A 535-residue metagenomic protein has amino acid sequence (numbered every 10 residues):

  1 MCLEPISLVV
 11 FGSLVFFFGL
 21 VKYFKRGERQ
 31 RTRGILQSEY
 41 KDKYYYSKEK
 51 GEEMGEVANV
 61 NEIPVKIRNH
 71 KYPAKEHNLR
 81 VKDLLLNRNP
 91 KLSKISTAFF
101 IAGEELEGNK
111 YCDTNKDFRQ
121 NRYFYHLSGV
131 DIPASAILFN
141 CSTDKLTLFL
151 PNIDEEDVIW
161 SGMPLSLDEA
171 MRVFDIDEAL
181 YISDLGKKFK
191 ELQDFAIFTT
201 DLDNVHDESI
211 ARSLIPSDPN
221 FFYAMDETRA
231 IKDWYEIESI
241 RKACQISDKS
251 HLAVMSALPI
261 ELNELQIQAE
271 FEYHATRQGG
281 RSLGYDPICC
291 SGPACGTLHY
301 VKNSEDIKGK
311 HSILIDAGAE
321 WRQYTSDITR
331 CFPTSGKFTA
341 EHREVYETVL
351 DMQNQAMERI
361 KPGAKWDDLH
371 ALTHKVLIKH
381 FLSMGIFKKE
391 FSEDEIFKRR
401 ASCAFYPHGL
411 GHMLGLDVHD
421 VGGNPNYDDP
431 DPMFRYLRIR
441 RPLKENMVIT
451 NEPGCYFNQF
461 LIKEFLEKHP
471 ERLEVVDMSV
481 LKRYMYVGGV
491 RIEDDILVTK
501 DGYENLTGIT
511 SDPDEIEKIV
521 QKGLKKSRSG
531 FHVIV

Functional and structural regions predicted by a protein language model:
C2-K25, I137: Terminal signal-anchor or tail-anchor transmembrane helices that tether membrane-associated enzymes to cellular
S7, R31-V535: Active-site neighborhoods and metal-handling regions in enzymes and metal-associated proteins
